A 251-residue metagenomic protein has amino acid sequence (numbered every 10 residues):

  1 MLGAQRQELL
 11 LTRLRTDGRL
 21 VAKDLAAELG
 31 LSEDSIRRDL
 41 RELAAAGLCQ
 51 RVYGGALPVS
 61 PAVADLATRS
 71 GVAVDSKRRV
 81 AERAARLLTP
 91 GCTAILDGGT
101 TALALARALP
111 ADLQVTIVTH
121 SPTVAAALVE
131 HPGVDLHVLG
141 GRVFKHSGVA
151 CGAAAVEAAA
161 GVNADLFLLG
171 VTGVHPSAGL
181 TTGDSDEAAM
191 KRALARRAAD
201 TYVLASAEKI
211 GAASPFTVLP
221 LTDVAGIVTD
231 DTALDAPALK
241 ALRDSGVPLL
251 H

Functional and structural regions predicted by a protein language model:
M1-T100, A106-Q114, V118, P122 (+1 more regions): HTH-adjacent hinge/linker in prokaryotic transcriptional regulators
L2-L25, G30, A45, T123-H251: Conserved phosphate- and dinucleotide-binding cores of soluble alpha/beta proteins, encompassing both enzyme active
S60-P61, L105, A158, P176: Residues at secondary-structure transition points
